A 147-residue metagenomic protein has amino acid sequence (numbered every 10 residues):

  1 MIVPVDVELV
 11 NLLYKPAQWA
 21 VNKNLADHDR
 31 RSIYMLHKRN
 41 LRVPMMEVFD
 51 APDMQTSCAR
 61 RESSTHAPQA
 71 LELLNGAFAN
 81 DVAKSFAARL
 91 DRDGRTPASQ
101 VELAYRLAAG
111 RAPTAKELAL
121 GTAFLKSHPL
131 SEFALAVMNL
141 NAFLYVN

Functional and structural regions predicted by a protein language model:
M1-L107, N139-N147: An acidic, gly/pro-interrupted, aromatic-rich
R92, K126-S127: Secondary-structure boundary motif
K116-L125: Helix-loop-helix junctions that connect adjacent transmembrane helices in secondary transporters/permeases, recognized
F133: Globin-like tetrapyrrole-binding proteins
A136: Short acidic/histidine-centered micro-motifs embedded in hydrophobic/aromatic stretches that mark compact functional
